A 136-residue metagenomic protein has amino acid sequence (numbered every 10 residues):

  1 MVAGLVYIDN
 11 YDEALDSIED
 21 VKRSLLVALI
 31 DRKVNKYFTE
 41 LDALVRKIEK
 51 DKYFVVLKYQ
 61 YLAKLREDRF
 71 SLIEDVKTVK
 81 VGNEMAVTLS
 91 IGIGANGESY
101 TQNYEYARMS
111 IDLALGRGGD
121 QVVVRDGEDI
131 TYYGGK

Functional and structural regions predicted by a protein language model:
M1, D9-I18, G116, I130-K136: Sensory coupling linkers of modular signal transduction proteins
V2, K47-F54, V81-M109, D120-G127: A short glycine-enriched loop-to-beta-strand structural element that forms part of the catalytic core of nucleotide
V2, Y11-N35, R46-K47, L62-E67: Conserved long alpha-helical elements within nucleotide-processing catalytic cores of c-di-GMP signaling and class III
I8, Y59, G127: Residues immediately flanking
D31-F38, D42, Y61-V87, Y104-L113: Alpha-helical scaffold within the catalytic cores of cyclic-nucleotide enzymes
R46, V56, Y132-G134: Amphipathic coiled-coil signal-relay and dimerization helices
K58-K64, G97-S99: Helix N-cap motif at beta-to-alpha junctions
